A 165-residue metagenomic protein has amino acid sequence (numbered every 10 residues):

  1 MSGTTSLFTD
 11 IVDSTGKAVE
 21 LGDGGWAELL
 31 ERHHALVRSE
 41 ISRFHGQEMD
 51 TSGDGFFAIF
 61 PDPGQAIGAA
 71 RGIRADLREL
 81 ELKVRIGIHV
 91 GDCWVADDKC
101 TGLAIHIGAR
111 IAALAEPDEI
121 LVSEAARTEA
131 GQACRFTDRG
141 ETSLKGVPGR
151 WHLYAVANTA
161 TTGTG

Functional and structural regions predicted by a protein language model:
M1-R71, D76: Catalytic NTP-binding/metal-coordinating core of nucleotidyl cyclase/transferase enzymes
R38, F57-G163: Catalytic beta-strand-to-alpha-helix segment of the class III nucleotidyl cyclase homology domain
